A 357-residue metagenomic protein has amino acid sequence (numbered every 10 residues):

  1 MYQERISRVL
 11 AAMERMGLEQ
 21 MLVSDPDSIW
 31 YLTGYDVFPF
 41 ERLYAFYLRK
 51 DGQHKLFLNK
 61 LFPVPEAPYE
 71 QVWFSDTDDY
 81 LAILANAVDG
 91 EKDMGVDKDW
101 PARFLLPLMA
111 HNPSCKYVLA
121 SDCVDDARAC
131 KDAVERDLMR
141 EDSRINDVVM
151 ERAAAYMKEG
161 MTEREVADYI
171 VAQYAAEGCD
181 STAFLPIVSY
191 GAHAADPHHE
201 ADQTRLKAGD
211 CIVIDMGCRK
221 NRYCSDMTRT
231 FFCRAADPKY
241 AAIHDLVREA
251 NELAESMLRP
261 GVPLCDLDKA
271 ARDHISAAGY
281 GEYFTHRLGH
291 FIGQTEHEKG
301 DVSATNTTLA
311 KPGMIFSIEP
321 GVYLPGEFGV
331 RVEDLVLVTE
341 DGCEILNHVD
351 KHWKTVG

Functional and structural regions predicted by a protein language model:
M1-G357: Active-site neighborhoods and metal-handling regions in enzymes and metal-associated proteins
